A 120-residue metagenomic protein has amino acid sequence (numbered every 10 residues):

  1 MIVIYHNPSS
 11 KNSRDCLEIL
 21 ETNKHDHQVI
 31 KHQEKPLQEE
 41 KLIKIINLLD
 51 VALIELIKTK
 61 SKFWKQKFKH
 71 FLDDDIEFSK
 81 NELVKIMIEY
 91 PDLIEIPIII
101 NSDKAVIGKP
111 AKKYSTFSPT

Functional and structural regions predicted by a protein language model:
M1-T22, H27-H32: Local sequence-structure signature of Cys/Sec-based thiol-disulfide redox active-site neighborhoods
E34-T120: Thiol/selenol-based redox catalytic cores and closely related redox-interacting motifs
